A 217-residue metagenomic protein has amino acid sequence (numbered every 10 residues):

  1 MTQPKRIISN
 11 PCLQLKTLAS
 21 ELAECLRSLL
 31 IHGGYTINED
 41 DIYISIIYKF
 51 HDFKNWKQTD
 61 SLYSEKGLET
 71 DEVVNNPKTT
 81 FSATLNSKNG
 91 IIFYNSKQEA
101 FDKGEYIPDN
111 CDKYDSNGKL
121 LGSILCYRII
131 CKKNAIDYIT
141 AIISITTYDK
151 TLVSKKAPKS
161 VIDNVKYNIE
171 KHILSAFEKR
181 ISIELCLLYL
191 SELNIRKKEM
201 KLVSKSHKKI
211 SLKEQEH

Functional and structural regions predicted by a protein language model:
M1-S61, L185-H217: Intrinsically disordered, low-complexity terminal regulatory regions
P11-I31, P77, K159-K179: Well-ordered, non-membrane alpha-helical segments in soluble/globular domains
G34, Y114-S116, N134: Beta-strand elements of modular eukaryotic interaction domains
Y48-F50, C131-K133, T146-D149: Short, flexible loop/turn elements at secondary-structure junctions
Y48-L120: Regulatory sensory and allosteric helical modules in signal-transduction proteins and certain transcription factors
D52-K57, K132-Y138: Short, solvent-exposed loop/turn segments that connect beta-strands within catalytic domains and beta-strand-rich
G122-K132: A short, aliphatic-rich beta-strand micro-motif
I136-H217: Juxtadomain coupling helices with adjacent low-complexity linkers
